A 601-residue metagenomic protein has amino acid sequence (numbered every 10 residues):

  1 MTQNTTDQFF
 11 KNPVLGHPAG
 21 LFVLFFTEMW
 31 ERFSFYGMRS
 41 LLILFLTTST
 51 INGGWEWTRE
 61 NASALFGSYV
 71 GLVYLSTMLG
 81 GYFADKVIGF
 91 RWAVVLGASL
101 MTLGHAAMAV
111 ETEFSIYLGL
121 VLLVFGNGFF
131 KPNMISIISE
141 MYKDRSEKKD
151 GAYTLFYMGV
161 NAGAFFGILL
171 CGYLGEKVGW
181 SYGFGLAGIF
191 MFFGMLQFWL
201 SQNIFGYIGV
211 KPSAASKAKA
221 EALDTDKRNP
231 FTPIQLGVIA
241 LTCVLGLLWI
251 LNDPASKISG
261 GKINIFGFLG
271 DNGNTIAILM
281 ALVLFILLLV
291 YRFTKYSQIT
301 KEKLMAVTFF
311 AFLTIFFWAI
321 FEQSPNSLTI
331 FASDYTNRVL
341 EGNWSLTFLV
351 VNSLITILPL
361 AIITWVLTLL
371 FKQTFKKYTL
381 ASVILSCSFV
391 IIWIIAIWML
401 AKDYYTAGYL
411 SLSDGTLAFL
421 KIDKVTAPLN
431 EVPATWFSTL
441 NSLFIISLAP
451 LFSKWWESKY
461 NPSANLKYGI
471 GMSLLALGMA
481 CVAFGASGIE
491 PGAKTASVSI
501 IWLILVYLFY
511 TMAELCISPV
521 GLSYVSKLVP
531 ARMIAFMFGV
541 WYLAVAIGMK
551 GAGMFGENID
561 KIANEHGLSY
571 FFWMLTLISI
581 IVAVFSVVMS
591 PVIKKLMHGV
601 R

Functional and structural regions predicted by a protein language model:
M1-H17, D144, G175-F419, D423 (+3 more regions): Intracellular loop-helix junctions on the cytosolic face of multi-pass helical membrane proteins
R39-S40, M78-L79, N161-K177, A480-F484 (+2 more regions): A gly/Pro-rich, aromatic-decorated transmembrane alpha-helix motif that marks the paired, flexible gating helices
S63-A84, K131, F165, T439-K454 (+1 more regions): Central cavity-lining transmembrane alpha-helices of secondary-active solute carriers, predominantly the Major
K86-A98, R145, T300, K372-V383 (+1 more regions): Cytoplasmic membrane-interface "Motif A"-like loop-to-helix N-cap segments of 12-TM Major Facilitator Superfamily
L96-Y117, I394-D403, S473-T495: C-terminal ends and interior cores of transmembrane alpha-helices in multi-pass membrane transporters/permeases
G104, S115-F130, G492-C516: Hydrophobic core of transmembrane alpha-helices in multi-pass small-molecule transporters, especially MFS/SLC-type
F129-K143, Y507, L515-P530: Intracellular juxtamembrane helix-capping segments at the cytosolic ends of symmetry-related transmembrane helices
K148-E176, G183-G194, F198, L349-I355 (+2 more regions): Glycine-rich segments within core transmembrane alpha-helices of 12-TM secondary carriers
